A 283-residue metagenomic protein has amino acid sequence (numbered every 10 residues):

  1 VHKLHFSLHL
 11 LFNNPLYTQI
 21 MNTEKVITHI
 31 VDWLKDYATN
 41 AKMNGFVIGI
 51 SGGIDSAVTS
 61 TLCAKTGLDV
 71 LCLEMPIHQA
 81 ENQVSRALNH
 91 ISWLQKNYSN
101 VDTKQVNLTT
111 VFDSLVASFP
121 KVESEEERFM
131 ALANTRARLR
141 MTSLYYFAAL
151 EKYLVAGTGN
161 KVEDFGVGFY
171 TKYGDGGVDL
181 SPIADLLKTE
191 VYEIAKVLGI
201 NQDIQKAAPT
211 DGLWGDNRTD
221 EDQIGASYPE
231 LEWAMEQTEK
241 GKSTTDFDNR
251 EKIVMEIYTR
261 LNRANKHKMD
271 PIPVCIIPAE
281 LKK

Functional and structural regions predicted by a protein language model:
L4: Cationic, low-complexity basic patches in intrinsically disordered or flexible, solvent-exposed regions
S7-I20: Short, Lys/Arg-enriched N-terminal segments with co-localized hydrophobic residues within the first ~10-30 amino acids
T23-F46, T61-L71, H78-N82, H90-V111 (+4 more regions): ATP/NTP-dependent adenylation/nucleotidyl-transfer catalytic domains that generate, transfer, or process NMP-activated
G53: Conserved G/P- and acidic residue-centered "switch" motifs that form tight phosphate/ATP-binding loops in soluble
S56: Catalytic nucleophile loop
A87: Conserved SAM-binding loop
